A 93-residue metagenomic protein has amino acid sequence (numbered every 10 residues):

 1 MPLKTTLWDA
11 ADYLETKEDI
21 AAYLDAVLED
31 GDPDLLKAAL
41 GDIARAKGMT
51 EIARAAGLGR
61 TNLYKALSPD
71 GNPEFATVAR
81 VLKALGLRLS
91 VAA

Functional and structural regions predicted by a protein language model:
M1-I43: N-terminal flexible/basic segments that precede or flank functional cores
L7, N72-F75: Structural motif corresponding to alpha-helix initiation and N-cap regions
Y23, L28, L63-K65, P73-E74 (+1 more regions): Extended, folded domain segments that form the structural surfaces/walls around functional sites
R45-K65: Short alpha-helical DNA-recognition segment
P69, A93: Short, conserved catalytic or interaction motifs in soluble domains
E74-A92: DNA major-groove recognition helix of helix-turn-helix/homeodomain DNA-binding modules
